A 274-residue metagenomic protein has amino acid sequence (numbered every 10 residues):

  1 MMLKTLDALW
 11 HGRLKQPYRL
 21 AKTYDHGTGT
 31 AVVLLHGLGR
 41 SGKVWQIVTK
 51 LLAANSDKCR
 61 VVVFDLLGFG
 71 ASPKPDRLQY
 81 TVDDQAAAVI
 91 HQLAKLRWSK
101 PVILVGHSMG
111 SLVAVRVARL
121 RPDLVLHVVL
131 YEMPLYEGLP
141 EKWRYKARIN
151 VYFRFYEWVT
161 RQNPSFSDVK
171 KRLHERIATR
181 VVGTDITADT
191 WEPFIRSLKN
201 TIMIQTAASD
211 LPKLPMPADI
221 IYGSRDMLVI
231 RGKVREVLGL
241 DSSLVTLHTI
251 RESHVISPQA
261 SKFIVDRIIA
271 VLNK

Functional and structural regions predicted by a protein language model:
Y24-A71: Conserved HGGG/HGGXW glycine-rich cap/lid loop of the alpha/beta-hydrolase fold
V62-V105: Active-site loop/oxyanion-hole signature of alpha/beta-hydrolase fold enzymes
R119-L120, H127-W158: Flexible "cap/lid" loop of the alpha/beta hydrolase fold
L139-P140, E157-K213: Conserved alpha/beta-hydrolase catalytic His-Asp/Glu region
L214, I220-Y222: Short beta-strand/loop motif that positions the catalytic acidic residue of the alpha/beta-hydrolase fold
M216, I230-L238: Short alpha-helix in the alpha/beta-hydrolase fold that links the catalytic acid
S224-V229, H254-V255: Acidic catalytic loop of the alpha/beta-hydrolase fold
E252-F263: Catalytic histidine-centered segment of alpha/beta-hydrolase-like enzymes
